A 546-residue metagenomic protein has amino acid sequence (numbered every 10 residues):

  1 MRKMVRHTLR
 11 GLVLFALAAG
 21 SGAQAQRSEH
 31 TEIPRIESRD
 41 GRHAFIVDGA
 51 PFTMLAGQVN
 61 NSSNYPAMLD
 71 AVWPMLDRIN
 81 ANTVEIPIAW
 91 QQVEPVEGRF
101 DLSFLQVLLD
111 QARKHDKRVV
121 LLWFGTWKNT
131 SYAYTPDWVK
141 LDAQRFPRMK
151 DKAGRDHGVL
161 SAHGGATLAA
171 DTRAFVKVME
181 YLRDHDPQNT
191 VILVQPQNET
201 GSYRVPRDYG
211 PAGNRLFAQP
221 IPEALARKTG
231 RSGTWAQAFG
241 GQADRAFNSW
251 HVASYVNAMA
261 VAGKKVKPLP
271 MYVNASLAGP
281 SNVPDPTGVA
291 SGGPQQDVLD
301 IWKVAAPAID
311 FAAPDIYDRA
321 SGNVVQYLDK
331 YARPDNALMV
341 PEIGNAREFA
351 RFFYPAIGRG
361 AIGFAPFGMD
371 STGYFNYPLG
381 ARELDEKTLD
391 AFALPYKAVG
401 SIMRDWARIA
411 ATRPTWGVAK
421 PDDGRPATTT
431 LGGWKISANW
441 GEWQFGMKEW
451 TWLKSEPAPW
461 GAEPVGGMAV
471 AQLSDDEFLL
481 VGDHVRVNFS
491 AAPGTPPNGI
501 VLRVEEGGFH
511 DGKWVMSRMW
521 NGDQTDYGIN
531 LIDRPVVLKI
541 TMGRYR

Functional and structural regions predicted by a protein language model:
Q26-N82: N-terminal carbohydrate-binding accessory modules
G49, V84, A112, V178 (+3 more regions): Conserved, mostly hydrophobic/aromatic
S62-R78, T287-A305, V324, A350-F353: Short, acidic/polar
L69-A143, V252-P268: Aromatic-lined substrate-binding rim segments of carbohydrate-active enzymes
Q144-L299: Polysaccharide-binding and catalytic clefts of secreted carbohydrate-active enzymes
A258-P268, D297-D405: Catalytic-core region of carbohydrate-active enzymes that cleave or remodel glycosidic bonds
Y354-F489: Aromatic- and carboxylate-lined catalytic core of secreted/periplasmic carbohydrate-active enzymes
W440-R546: C-terminal beta-sandwich/jelly-roll accessory domains of carbohydrate-active enzymes
